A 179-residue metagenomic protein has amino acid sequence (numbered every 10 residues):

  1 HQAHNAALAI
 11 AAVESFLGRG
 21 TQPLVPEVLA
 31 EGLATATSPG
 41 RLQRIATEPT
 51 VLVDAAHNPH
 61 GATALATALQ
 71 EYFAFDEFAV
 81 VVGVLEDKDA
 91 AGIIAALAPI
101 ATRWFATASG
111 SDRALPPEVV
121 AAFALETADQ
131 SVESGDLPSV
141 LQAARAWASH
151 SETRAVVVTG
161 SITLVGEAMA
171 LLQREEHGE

Functional and structural regions predicted by a protein language model:
H1-R103: Nucleotide phosphate-binding/pyrophosphate-handling subdomain across enzymes that bind or process nucleotide phosphates
A34, Q70, A74, R145 (+2 more regions): Residue-level signal for alpha-helix termini/capping positions
T50-L52, I94-R154: C-terminal helical cap/extension that packs against the catalytic core of soluble nucleotide-cofactor enzymes
S161: Active-site-proximal loop/hinge segments that shape catalytic or ion-binding/gating pockets
V165: RNase H-like, metal-dependent nuclease domains and their acidic two-metal-ion catalytic environment used
E176: Surface-exposed, charge/polar-rich loops and edge strands
